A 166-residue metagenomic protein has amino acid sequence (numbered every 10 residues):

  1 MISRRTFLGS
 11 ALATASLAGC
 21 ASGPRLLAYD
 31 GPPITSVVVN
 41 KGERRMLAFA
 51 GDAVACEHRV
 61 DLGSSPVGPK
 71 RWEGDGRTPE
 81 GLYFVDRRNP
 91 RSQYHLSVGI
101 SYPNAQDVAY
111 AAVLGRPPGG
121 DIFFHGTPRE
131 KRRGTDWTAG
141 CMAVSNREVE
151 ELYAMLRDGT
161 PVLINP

Functional and structural regions predicted by a protein language model:
M1-A15: N-terminal secretory signal peptides and thylakoid transit peptides that target proteins across membranes
P24-T35, L62-D86, N146: N-terminal post-signal-peptidase region of extra-cytosolic proteins
L27-G51: Post-signal peptide N-terminal segment of mature Sec-exported envelope proteins
P32-I34, L82, R87-P166: Exported/periplasmic cell-wall-interacting domains
G42, F49-G51, V60, R88 (+1 more regions): Surface loops and adjacent helix of pleckstrin homology
R59, K70, R77, I122 (+1 more regions): Short glycine- and Lys/Arg-enriched binding-loop motifs that mark or flank ligand-binding interfaces
